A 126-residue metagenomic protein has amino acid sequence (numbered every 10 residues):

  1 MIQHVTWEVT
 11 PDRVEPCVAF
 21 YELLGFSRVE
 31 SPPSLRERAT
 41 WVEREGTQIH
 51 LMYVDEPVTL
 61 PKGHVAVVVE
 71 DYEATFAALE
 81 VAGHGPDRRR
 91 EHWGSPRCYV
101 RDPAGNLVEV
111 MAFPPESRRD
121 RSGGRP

Functional and structural regions predicted by a protein language model:
M1-V18, G63-V65, S117-P126: N-terminal beta-strand motif that seeds the catalytic metal site of vicinal oxygen chelate
I2-P11, E56-E80, P96-R101, N106: Vicinal oxygen chelate
W7-Q48: Core segments of cupin and vicinal oxygen chelate
A19-E22, A78-A82: Short amphipathic alpha-helices in soluble, non-transmembrane regions that often serve as interface/regulatory elements
R28-E30, L51, G85-R88: A short linear hydrophobic-aromatic micro-motif
S31, T40-W41, E56-P57, R89-R90: Short secondary-structure boundary/capping segments
A82-P126: Vicinal oxygen chelate
